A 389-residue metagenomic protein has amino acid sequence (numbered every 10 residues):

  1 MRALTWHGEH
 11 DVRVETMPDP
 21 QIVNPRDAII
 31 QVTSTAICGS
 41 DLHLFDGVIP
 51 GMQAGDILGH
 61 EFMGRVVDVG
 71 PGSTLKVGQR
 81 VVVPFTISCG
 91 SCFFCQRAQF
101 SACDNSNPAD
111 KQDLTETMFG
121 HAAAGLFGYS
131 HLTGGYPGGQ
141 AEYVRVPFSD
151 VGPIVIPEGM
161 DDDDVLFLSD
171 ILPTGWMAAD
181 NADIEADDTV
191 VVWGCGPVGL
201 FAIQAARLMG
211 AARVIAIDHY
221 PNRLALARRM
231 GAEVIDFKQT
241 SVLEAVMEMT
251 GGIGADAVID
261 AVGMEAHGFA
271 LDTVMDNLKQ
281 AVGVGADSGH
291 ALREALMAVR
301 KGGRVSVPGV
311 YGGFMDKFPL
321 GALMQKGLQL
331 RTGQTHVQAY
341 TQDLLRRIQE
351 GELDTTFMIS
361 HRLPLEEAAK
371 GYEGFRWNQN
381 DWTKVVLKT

Functional and structural regions predicted by a protein language model:
M1, I253, R293, V337-T389: C-terminal hydrophobic helical "lid"/dimerization subdomain of Rossmann-like NAD(P)H-dependent oxidoreductases
R2, R13, Q31, M63-R65 (+1 more regions): Residues located in well-ordered beta-strands
P18-T35, V48-Q96, F100-S101, A109-E116 (+1 more regions): Glycine-rich beta-strand-centered segment in the early N-terminal region that forms part of a ligand/cofactor-binding
A54, C89-W193, T356: NAD(P)H dinucleotide-binding glycine-rich loop of Rossmann-like/cofactor-binding domains, especially the beta1-alpha1
V77-R80, E142-Y143, P153-T240, E244 (+1 more regions): Mid-domain Rossmann-like dinucleotide-binding core that forms the NAD(H)/NADP(H) cofactor-binding site
A182-I184, A225, M230-Q329: Glycine-rich cofactor phosphate-binding loops and adjacent beta1-alpha1 units of small-molecule cofactor enzyme domains
Y220, Y311, H336: Residues in the short beta-alpha loop(s) of Rossmann-like NAD(P)-binding domains
K301-P308, F318-M358: Rossmann-fold dehydrogenase core element
